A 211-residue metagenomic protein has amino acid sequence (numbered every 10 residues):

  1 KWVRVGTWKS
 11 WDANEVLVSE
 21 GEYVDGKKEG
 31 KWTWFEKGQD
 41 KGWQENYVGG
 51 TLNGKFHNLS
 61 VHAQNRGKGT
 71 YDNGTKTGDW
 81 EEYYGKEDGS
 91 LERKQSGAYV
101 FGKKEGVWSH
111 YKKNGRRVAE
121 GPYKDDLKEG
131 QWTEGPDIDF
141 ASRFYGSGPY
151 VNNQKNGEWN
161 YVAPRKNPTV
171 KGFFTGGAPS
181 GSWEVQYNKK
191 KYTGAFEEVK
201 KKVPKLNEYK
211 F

Functional and structural regions predicted by a protein language model:
K1-F211: Glycine/tyrosine- and acidic-biased, solvent-exposed loop/turn segments at the edges of beta-strands
